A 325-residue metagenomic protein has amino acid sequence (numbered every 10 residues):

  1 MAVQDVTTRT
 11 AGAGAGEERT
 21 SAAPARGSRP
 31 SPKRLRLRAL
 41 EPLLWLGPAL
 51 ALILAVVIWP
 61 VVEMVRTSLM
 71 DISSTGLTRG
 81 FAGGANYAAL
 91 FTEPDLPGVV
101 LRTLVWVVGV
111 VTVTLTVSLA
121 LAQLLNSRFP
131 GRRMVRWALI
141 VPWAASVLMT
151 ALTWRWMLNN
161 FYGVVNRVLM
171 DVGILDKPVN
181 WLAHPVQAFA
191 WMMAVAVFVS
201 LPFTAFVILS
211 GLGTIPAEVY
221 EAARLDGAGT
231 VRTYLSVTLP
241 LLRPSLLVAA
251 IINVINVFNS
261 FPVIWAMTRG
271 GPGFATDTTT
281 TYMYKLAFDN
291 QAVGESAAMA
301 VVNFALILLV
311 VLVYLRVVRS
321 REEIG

Functional and structural regions predicted by a protein language model:
M1-L46, F129-R132, L315-G325: Transmembrane alpha-helical segments of polytopic membrane transport and secretion proteins
R38-G325: A structural signal for multi-pass alpha-helical bundles of membrane permease subunits that mediate small-molecule
